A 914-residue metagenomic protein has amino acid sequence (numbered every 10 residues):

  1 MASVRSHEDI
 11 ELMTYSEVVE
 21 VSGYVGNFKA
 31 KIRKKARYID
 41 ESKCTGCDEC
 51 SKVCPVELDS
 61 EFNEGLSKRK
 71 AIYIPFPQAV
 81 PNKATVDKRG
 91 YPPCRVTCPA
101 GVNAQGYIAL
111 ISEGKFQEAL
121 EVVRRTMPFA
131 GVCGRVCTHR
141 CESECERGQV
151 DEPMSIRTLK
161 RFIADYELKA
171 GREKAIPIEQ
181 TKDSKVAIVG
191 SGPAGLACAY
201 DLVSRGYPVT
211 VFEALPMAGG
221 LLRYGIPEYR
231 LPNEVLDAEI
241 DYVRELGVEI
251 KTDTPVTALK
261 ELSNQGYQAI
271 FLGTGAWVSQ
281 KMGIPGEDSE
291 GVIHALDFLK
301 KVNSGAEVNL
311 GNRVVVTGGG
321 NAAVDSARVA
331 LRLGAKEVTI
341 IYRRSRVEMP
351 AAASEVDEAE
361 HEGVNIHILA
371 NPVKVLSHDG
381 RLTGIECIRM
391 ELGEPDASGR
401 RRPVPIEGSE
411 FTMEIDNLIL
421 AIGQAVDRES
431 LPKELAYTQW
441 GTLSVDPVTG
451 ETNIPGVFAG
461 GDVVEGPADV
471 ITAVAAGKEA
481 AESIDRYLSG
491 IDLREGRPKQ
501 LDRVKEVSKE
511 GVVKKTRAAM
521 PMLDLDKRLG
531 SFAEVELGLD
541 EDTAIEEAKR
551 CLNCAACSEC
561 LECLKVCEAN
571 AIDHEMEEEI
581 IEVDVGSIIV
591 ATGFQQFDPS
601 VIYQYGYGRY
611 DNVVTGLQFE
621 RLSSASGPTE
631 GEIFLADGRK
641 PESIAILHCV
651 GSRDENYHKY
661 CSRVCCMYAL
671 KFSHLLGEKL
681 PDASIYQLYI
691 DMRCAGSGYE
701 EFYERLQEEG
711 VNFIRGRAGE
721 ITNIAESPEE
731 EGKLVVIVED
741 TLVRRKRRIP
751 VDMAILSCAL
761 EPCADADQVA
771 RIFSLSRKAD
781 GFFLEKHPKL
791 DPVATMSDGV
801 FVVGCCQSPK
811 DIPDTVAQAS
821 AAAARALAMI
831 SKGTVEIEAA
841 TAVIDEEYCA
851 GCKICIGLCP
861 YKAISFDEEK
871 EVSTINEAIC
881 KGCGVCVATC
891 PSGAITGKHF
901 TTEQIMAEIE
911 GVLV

Functional and structural regions predicted by a protein language model:
M1, M13-K43, P55-P93, V102-P128 (+16 more regions): Non-heme iron-sulfur electron-transfer modules
M1-S6, K70-A71, P93, P99-S112 (+15 more regions): Beta1-alpha1 glycine-rich phosphate/pyrophosphate-binding loop at the start of Rossmann-like nucleotide-binding domains
V4-A36, D40, P232-Q280, I293-L310 (+6 more regions): A Rossmann-like FAD-binding core segment of flavoenzymes
Y15, E41, K182-K185, D253 (+10 more regions): Phosphate-coordination loops involved in phosphoryl transfer and adenosine-cofactor binding
E49, P128, G192-P193, G320-A322 (+6 more regions): Residue-level detector of alpha-helix initiation sites
S60-N82, E290-N312, P395-P467, K509 (+4 more regions): FAD-site-proximal beta/loop scaffold in flavoenzymes
G311-R344, I406-N417, G423-A425, W440-G441 (+13 more regions): Long hydrophobic segments that form regular secondary structure
S326, V463-L488, I589, N656-M667 (+1 more regions): A conserved FAD-binding loop/helix module that cradles the flavin
